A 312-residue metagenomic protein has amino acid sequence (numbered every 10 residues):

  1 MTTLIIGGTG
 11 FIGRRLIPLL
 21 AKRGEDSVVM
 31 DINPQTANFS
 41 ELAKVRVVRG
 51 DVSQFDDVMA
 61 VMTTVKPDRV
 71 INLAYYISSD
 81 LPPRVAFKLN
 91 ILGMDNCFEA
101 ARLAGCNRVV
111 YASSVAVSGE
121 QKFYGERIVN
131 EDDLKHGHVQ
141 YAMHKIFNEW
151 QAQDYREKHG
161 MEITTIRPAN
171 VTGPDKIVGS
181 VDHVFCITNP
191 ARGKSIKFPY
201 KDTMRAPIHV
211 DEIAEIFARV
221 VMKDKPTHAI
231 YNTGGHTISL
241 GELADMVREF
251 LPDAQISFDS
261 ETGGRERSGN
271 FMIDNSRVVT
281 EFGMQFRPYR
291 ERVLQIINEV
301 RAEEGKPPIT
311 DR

Functional and structural regions predicted by a protein language model:
T3-R23: N-terminal Rossmann NAD(P)H-binding glycine-rich loop of SDR-like oxidoreductase domains
V52-L89, E120: NAD(P)H-binding glycine-rich loop region in Rossmannoid oxidoreductase-like domains and their noncatalytic homologs
L92-Q140: Conserved Rossmann-fold NAD(P)-dependent oxidoreductase catalytic core, especially the SDR/UDP-sugar
S118, V139-Q140, T164-V181: Flexible, glycine-rich beta-alpha linker
L134, I163-V171, F185-I208: A conserved pocket-lining segment of Rossmann-fold NAD(P)-dependent short-chain dehydrogenase/reductase
H136-T164: Active-site Tyr-X1-5-Lys
I146, H159, T172-V184, K194 (+2 more regions): Glycine/proline-rich active-site loop of Rossmann-fold NAD(P)-dependent oxidoreductases
P199-D202, A206-R312: C-terminal substrate-binding subdomain of Rossmann-fold SDR/epimerase-dehydratase oxidoreductases
